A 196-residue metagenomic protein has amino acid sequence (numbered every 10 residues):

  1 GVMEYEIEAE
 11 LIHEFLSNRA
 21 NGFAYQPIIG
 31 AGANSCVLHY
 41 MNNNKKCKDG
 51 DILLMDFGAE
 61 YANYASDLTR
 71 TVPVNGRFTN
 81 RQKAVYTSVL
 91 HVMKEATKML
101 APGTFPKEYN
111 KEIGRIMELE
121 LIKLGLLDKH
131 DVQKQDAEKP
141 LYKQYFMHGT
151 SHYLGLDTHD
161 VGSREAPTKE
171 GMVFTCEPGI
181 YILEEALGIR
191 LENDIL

Functional and structural regions predicted by a protein language model:
G1-L196: Active-site neighborhoods and metal-handling regions in enzymes and metal-associated proteins
